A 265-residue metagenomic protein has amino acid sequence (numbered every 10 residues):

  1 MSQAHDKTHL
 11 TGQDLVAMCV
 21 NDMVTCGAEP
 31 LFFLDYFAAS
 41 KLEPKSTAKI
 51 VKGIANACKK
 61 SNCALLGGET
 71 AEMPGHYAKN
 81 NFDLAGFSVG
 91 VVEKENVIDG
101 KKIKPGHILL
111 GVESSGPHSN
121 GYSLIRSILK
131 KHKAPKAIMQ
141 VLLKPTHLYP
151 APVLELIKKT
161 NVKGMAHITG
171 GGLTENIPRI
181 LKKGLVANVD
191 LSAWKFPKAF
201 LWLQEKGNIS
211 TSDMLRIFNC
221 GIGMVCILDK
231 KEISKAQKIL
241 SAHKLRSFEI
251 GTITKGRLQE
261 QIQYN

Functional and structural regions predicted by a protein language model:
M1-H5, Y122, F200: Short, glycine/acidic-enriched capping/hinge loops at junctions between secondary-structure elements
M1-S115: Glycine-rich phosphate/pyrophosphate-binding loop regions near the starts of catalytic domains
D14, E29, E69-T70, V92 (+7 more regions): Gly/Ser/Thr-rich beta-alpha loop segments that engage phosphate groups in nucleotides
G27-E29, L124, N161, R246: Short loop/turn motifs at secondary-structure junctions
F37, G100, N120, Q237-L240: Short amphipathic alpha-helical leader/targeting segments
S46-S61, Y77-F82, K131-L143, H147-N265: Glycine-/charge-enriched secondary-structure boundary and capping motifs
P105-K136, Q140: Acidic, glycine-rich loop-and-beta core segments that form the ion-binding/anion-interacting portion of active sites
